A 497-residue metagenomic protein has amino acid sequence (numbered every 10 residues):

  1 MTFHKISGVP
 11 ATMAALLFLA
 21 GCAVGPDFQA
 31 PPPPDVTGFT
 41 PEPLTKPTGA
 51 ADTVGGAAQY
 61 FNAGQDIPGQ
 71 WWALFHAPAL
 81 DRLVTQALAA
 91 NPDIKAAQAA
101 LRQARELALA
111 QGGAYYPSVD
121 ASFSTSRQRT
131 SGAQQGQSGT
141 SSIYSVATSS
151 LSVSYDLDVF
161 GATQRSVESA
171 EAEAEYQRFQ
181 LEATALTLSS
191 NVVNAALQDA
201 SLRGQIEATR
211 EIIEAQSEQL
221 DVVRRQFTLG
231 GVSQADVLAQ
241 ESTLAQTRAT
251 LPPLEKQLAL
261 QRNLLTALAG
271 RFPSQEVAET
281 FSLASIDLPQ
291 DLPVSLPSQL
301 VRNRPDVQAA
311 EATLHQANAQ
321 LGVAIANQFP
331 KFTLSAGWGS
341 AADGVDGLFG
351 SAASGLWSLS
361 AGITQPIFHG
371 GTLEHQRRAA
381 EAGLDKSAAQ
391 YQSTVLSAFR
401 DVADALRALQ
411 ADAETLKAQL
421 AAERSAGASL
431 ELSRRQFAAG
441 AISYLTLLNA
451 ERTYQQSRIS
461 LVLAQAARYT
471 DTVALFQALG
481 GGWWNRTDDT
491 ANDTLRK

Functional and structural regions predicted by a protein language model:
M1-T12: Bacterial N-terminal signal peptides that target proteins for export
L19-G21: C-terminal motif of bacterial Sec signal peptides marking the signal peptidase cleavage site
A23-A108, S285-H315, P366-I367, Q392-V395 (+3 more regions): Bacterial Sec-pathway N-terminal export signals of envelope proteins
Y60-F61, Q65, A73, L88-N91 (+7 more regions): Amphipathic alpha-helical coiled-coil scaffold segments and their short linker/junction regions
Y60-N62, D66-F75, T85, S124-S152 (+4 more regions): Small/polar, glycine/serine/threonine/aspartate-rich low-complexity segments that form flexible
A96, G112-G113, L157-A185, A235 (+6 more regions): Sec/SRP-type N-terminal targeting helices
T163, F179-L296, A408, D412 (+4 more regions): Periplasmic alpha-helical coiled-coil/stalk elements that build and connect Gram-negative outer-membrane
N263, P273, L288, S460-K497: Acidic, low-complexity, intrinsically disordered peripheral segments
